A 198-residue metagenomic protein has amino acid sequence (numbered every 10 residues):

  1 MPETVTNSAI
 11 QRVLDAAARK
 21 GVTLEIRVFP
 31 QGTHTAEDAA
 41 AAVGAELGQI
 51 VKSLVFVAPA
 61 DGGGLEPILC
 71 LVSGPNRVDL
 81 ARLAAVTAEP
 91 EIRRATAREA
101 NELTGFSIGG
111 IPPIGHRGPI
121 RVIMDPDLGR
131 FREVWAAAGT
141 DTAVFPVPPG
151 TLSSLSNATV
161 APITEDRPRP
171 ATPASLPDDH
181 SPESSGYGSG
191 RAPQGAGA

Functional and structural regions predicted by a protein language model:
M1-A198: Extended, low-hydrophobicity, polar/charged segments
